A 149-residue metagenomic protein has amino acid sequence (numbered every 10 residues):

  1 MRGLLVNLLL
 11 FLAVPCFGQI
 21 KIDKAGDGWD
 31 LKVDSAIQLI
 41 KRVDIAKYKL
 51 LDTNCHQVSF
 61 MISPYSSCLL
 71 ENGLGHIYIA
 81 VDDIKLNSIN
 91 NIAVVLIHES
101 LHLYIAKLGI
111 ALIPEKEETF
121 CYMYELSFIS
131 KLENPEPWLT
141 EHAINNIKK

Functional and structural regions predicted by a protein language model:
L4-P15: Sec-dependent N-terminal signal peptides
G18-Y78, I84-L86, N134: Auxiliary, metal-adjacent structural segments of Zn-dependent hydrolase domains
D27-L31, L86-N91, V95, A111-T119: Soluble non-cytosolic domains of exported or imported proteins
V33-I37, V94, Y122-E125: Extracytoplasmic/secreted envelope proteins and their assembly/folding machinery, especially bacterial periplasmic
V81-D83, K107-G109: A mature extracytoplasmic/lumenal domain signature
V94-K107: Active-site recognition of the HExxH zinc-binding catalytic motif
L108, P114-K148: Post-HExxH zinc-binding segment in Zn-dependent metallohydrolases
